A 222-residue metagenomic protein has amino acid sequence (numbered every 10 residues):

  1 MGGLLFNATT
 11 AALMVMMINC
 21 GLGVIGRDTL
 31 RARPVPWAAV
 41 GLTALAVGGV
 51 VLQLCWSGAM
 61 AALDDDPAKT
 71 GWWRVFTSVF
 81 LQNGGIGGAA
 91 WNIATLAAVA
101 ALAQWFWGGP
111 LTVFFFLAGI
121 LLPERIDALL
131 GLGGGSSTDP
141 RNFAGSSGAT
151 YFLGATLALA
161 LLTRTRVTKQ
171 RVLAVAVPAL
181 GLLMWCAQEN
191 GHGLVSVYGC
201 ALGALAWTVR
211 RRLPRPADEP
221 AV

Functional and structural regions predicted by a protein language model:
L4-A12, S146, C186-L202: Loop-to-transmembrane alpha-helix initiation sites
F6-A61: N-terminal signal-anchor transmembrane alpha helix
L22-D28, T208-P220: Membrane-interface capping segments at transmembrane-helix boundaries
W37-V113, P140: N-terminal TM1-TM2 helical hairpin plus the immediately adjacent luminal interfacial "cap"
L45-Q53, I120-L129, V175-Q188: Aromatic-anchored segments of alpha-helical transmembrane domains
I93-A101, L153-T156, A174-M184: Hydrophobic, membrane-inserted alpha-helices
F115-N142: Hydrophobic alpha-helical transmembrane segments of integral membrane proteins
S137-L161, G191: Membrane-interface micro-motifs in multi-pass membrane enzymes
